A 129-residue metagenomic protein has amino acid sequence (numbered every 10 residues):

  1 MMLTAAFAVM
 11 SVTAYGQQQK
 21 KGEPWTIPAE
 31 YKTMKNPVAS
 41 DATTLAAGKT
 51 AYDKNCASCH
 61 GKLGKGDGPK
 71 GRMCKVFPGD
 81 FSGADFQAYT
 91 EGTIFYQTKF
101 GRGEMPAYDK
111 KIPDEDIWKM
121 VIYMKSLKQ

Functional and structural regions predicted by a protein language model:
M2-S11: Bacterial N-terminal signal peptides
V12-Q17: Boundary of Sec targeting at the N-terminus
K20-A51: Electrostatic cytochrome c docking/interface patches
A42-K65, K99-F100: Sequence/structural segment immediately N-terminal to covalent heme-attachment motifs in c-type and related
K65, S126-Q129: Inter-heme linker and motif-flanking segments adjacent to c-type heme-binding CXXCH motifs in c-type cytochromes
P69-M73: Short cysteine/histidine-rich zinc-coordinating motifs and their immediately flanking basic loops
K75-L127: Extracytoplasmic electron-transfer domains, predominantly the class I c-type cytochrome c fold
